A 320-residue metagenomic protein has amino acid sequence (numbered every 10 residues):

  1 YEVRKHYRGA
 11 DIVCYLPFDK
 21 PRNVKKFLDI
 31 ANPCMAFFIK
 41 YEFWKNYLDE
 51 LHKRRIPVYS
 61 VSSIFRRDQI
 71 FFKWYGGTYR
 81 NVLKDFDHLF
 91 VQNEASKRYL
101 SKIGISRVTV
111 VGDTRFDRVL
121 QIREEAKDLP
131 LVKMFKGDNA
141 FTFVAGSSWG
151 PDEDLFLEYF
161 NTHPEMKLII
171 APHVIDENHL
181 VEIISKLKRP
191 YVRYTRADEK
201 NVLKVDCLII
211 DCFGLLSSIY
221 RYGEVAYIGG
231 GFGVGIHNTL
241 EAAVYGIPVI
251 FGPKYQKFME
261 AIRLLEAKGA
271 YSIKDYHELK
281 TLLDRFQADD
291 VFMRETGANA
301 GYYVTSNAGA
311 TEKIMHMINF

Functional and structural regions predicted by a protein language model:
Y1-E125, V144, S148-G150, Y159 (+2 more regions): Active-site and donor-binding regions of nucleotide-sugar-utilizing enzymes
V3-Y7, L180-K188, R263: Short, aromatic/basic amphipathic alpha-helical patches
P33-M35, K84-H88, F141-F143, K167-L168 (+3 more regions): Short active-site oxyanion
I56-V58, L168, Y191, V249: Hydrophobic beta-strand scaffold residues
F86, K102, L216-Y302: Catalytic binding pocket for nucleotide-activated donors in carbohydrate/polymer assembly enzymes
R115, V192-V234, N238-T239: Donor nucleotide-activated moiety binding/catalytic core segment of transferases that use nucleotide-activated donors
E124-A197: Conserved catalytic-core segment of nucleotide-activated headgroup transferases in glycan assembly
N307-F320: C-terminal alpha-helical cap of glycosyltransferases
